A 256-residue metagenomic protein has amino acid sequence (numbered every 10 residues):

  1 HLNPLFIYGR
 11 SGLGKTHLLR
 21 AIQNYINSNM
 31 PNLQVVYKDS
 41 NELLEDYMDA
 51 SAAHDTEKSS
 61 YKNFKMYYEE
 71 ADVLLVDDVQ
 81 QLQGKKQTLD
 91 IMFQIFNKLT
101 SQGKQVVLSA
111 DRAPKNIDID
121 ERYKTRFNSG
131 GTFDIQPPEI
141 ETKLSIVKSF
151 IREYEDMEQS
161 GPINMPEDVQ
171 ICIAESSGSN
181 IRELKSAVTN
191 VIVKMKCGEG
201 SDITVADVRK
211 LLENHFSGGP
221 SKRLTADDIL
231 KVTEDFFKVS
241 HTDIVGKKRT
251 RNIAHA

Functional and structural regions predicted by a protein language model:
L2-R20: Walker A/P-loop nucleotide-binding motif
N32-V73, K86: Short glycine-rich substrate-engagement loop in P-loop NTPases that contacts/grips substrate
S51-A52, P114-S129: Short regulatory helix/loop adjacent to the ATP-binding pocket of P-loop NTPases
G84, L89-S109, E121-R126: Conserved catalytic/switch belt of AAA+ P-loop NTPases
D118, G130-K143: Conserved AAA+ ATPase "SRH/arginine-finger" region at the nucleotide-binding site
G130, L144-E158, K194: Conserved AAA+ ATPase "sensor/coupling" helix adjacent to the nucleotide-binding pocket
D168-E175, R182-C197: C-terminal helical "lid" of AAA+/P-loop NTPase domains
D243-A256: Terminal-proximal interaction/regulatory segments of ATP-powered molecular machines
